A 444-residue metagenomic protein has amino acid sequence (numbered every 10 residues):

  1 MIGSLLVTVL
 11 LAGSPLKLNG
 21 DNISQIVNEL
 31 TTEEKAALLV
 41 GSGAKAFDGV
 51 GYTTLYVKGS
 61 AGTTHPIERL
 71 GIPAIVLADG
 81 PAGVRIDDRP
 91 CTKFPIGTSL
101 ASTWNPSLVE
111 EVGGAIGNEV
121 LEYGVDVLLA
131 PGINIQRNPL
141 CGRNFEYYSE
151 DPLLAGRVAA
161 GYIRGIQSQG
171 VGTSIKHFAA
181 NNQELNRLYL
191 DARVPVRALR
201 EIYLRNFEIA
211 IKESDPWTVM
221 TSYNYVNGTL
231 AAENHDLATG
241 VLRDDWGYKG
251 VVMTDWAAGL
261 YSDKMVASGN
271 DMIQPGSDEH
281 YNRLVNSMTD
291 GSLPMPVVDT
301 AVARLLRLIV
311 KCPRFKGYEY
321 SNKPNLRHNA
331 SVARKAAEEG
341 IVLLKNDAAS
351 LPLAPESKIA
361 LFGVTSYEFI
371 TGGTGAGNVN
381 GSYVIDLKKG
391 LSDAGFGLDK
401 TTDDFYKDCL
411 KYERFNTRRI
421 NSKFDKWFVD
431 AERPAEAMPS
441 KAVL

Functional and structural regions predicted by a protein language model:
M1-A12: Fungal secretory targeting signals
L11-L444: Glycoside hydrolase catalytic-domain context in secreted enzymes
